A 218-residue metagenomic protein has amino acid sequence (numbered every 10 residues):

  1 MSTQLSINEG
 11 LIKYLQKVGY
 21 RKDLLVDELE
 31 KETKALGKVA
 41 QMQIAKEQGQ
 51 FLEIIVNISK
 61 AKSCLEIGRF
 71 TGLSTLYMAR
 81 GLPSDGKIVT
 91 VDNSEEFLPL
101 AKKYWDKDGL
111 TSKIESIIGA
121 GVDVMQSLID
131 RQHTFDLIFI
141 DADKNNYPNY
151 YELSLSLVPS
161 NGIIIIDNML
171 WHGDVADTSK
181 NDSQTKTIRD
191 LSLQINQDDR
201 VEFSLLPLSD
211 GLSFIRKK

Functional and structural regions predicted by a protein language model:
M1-F139, K144-I165, M169-K218: A short alpha-helical cap/connector motif
